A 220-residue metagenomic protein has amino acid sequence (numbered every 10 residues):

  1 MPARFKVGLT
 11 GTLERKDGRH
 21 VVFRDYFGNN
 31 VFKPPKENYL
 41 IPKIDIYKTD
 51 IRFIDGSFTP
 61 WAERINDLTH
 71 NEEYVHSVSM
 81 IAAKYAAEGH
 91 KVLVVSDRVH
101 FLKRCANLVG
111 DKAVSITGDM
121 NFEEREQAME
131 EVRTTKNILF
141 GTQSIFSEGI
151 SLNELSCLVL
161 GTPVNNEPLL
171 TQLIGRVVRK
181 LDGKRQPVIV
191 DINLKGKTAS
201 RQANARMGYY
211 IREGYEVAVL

Functional and structural regions predicted by a protein language model:
M1-A3, N153, K180-K184: Short, conserved loop/helix-junction motifs that constitute active-site signature segments in enzyme catalytic cores
M1-D45, Y210: Post-DEXD/H (motif II) to motif III coupling segment of the RecA-like Helicase ATP-binding lobe
P2-V7, H90-K91, T134-I138: Loop/turn-to-beta-strand initiation segments
T10-L13, C157, N165-I189, M207: Conserved SF2 helicase motif VI
G11-K16, V31, E37-I41, D50-F53 (+5 more regions): Conserved nucleotide-binding/hydrolysis micro-motifs of P-loop NTPases
D55-D97, K103-N107: Conserved interdomain hinge at the start of the Helicase C-terminal
G56-E63, L181-L220: C-terminal helicase lobe
L93, K103-R104, G110-S147, L169: Conserved helicase ATPase core of P-loop NTP-dependent helicases/translocases
